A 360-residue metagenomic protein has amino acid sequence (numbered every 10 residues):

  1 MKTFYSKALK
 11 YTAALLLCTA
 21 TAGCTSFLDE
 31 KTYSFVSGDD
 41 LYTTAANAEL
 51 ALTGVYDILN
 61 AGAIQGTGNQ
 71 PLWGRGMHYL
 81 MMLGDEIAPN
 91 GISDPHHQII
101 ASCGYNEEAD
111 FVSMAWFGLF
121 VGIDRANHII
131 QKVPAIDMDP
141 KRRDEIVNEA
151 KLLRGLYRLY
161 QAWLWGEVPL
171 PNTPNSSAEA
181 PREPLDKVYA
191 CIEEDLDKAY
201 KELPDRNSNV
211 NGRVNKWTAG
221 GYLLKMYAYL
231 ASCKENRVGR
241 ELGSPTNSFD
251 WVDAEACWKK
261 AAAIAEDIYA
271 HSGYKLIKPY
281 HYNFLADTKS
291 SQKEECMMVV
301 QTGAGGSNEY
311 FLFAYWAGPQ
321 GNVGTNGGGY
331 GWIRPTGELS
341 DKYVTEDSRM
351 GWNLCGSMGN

Functional and structural regions predicted by a protein language model:
K2-T12: Bacterial N-terminal signal peptides that target proteins for export
A20-G23: C-terminal motif of bacterial Sec signal peptides marking the signal peptidase cleavage site
T25-E149, L153-A190, G273-N360: Short acidic-aromatic linear motifs embedded in glycine-rich loops, typified by GG[WY][YF]DAGD(H) and related
I130, P134, Y200, P204-V210 (+1 more regions): A conserved position within tetratricopeptide repeats
A150, Y157, G212, A219-G221 (+1 more regions): The tetratricopeptide repeat
A162-L164, P169, N207, Y229-V238: Short coil/turn linking the two alpha-helices of tandem helical-hairpin repeats
D253-A270: TPR/TPR-like (Sel1-like) alpha-helical repeat modules
